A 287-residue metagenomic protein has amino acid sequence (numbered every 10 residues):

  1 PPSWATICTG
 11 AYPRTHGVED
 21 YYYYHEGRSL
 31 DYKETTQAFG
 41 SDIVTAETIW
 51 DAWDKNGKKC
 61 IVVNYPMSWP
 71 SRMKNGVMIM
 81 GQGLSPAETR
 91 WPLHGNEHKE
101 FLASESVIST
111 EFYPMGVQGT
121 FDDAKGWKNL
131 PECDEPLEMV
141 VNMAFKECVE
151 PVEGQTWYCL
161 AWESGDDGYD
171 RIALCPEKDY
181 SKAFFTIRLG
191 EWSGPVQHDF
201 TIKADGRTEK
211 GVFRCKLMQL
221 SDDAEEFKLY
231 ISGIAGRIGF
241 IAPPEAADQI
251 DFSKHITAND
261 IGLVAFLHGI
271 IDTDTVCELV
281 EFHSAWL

Functional and structural regions predicted by a protein language model:
P1-Y12: N-terminal cofactor/phosphate-binding cores enriched in small/glycine residues, especially glycine-rich loops such as
A11-L287: His/Asp/Glu-rich, glycine-adjacent segments that coordinate divalent cations and/or stabilize oxyanion chemistry on
